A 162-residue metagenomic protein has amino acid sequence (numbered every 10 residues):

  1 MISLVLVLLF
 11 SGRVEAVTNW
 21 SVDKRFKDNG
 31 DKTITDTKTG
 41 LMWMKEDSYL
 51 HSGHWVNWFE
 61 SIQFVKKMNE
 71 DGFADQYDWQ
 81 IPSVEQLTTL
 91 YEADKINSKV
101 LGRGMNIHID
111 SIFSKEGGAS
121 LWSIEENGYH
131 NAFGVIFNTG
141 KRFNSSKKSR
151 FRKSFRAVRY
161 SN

Functional and structural regions predicted by a protein language model:
I2, L8-Q80, V84-N162: Glycine-aromatic-enriched surface loops/turns that form tight recognition elements
